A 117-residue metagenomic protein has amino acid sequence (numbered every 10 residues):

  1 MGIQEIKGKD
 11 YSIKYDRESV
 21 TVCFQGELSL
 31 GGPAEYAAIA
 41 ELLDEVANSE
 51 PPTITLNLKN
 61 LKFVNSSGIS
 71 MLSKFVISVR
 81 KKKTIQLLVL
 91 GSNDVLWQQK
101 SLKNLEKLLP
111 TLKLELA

Functional and structural regions predicted by a protein language model:
G2-A40: STAS-typified acidic loop motif
F24-L112: Amphipathic alpha-helical interaction surfaces in cytosolic regulatory modules
L114-A117: Short acidic-hydrophobic, aromatic-tinged amphipathic segments that line or gate anion-handling sites
